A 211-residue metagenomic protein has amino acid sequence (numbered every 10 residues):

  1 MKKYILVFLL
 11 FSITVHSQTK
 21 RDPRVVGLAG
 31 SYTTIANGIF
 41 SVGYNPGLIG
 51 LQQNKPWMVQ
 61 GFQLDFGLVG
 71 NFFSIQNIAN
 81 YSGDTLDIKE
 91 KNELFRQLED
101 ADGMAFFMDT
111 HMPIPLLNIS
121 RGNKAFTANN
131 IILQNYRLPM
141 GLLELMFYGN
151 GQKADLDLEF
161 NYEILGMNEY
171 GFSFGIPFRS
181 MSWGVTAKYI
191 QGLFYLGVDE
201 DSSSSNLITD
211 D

Functional and structural regions predicted by a protein language model:
Y4-I13: Sec-dependent N-terminal signal peptides
Q18-D211: Subset of outer-membrane beta-barrel
